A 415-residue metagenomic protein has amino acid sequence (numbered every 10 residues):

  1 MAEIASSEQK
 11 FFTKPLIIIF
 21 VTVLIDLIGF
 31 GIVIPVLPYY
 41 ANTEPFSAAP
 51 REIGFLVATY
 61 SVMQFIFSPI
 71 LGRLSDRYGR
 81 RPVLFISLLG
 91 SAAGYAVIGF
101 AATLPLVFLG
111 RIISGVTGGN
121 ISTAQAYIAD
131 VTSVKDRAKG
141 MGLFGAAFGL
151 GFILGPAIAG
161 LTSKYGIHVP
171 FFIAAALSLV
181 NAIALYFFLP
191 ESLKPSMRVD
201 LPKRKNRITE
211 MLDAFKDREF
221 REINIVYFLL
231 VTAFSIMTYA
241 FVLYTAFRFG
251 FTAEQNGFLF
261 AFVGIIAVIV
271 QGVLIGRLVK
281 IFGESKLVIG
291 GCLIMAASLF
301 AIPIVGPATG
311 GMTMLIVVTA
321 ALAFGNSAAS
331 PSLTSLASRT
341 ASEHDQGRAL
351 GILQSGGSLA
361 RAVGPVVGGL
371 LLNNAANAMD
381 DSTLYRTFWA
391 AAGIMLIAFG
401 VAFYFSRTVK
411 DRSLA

Functional and structural regions predicted by a protein language model:
A2-F12, P190-V226, R248: Juxtamembrane intracellular "pre-TM" segments in multi-pass secondary transporters
P35-P50, Y239-N256: Short amphipathic helix-loop junctions that connect adjacent transmembrane helices in Major Facilitator Superfamily/SLC
F65-L104: Conserved MFS/SLC helix-loop-helix module at the cytosolic interface between two early adjacent transmembrane helices
S68-Y78, V270-E284, L372: Helix-to-loop junctions at the C-terminal end of transmembrane segments in multipass secondary transporters
L89-A102, I294-T309: C-terminal ends and interior cores of transmembrane alpha-helices in multi-pass membrane transporters/permeases
G110-G149: Cytoplasmic helix-loop-helix junction between adjacent transmembrane helices in 12-TM secondary transporters
F144-F187: Helix-loop-helix hairpin linking two adjacent transmembrane segments in secondary transporters
S163-A176, L370-M395: A membrane-interface helix-boundary motif in multi-pass transporters
